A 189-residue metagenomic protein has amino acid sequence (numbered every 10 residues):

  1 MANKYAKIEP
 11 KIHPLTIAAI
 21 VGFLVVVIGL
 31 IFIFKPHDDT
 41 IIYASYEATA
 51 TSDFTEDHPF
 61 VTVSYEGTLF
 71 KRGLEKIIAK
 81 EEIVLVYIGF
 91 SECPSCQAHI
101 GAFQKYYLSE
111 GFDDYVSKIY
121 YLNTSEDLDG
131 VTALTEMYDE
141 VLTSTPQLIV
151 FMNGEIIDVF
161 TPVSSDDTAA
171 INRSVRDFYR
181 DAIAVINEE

Functional and structural regions predicted by a protein language model:
A2-E81, I171-E189: N-terminal leader/targeting and pre-domain segments
E56-F70, I88, D113-A133: Thiol-based oxidoreductase modules, predominantly thioredoxin-like and allied folds used for disulfide exchange
A79-V84, A98-N123: Conserved helix-turn-beta segment immediately C-terminal to the redox Cys motif in thioredoxin-like folds
V84-Y87, K118-L122, Q147-F151, D158-V159: Structural recognition of the beta-strand scaffold that forms the well-ordered cores of secreted hydrolase catalytic
G89-S95: Short pre-active-site segment immediately N-terminal to redox-active cysteine/selenocysteine motifs in thiol-based
S95-Q97, L128-T132, I156-F160: Extracytoplasmic/secreted cell-surface and envelope-processing proteins
A133-T145: Short, solvent-exposed, Trp/other aromatic-anchored flexible loops in extracytoplasmic proteins
L142-E189: Non-catalytic, surface beta->alpha helical segment in thiol-disulfide oxidoreductase systems
